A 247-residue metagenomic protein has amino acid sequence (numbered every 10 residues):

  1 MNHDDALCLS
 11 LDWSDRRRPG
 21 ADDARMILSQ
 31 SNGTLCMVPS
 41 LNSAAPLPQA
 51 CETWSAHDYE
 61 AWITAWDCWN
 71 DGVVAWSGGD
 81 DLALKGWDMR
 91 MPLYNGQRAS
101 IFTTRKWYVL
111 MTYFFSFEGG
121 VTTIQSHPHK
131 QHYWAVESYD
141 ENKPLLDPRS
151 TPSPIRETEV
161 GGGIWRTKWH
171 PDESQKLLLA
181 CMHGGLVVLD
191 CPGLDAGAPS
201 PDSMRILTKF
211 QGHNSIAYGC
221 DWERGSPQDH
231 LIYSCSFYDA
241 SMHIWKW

Functional and structural regions predicted by a protein language model:
M1-L9, S14, T53-A61, S100-Y108 (+5 more regions): WD40/WD-repeat beta-propeller blade N-cap
M1-R25, S29-C36, L41-Y59: Asp-box/WD-like beta-propeller blade repeats and closely related beta-sheet repeat scaffolds
L9, N32-C36, Y59-W62, D81-K85 (+7 more regions): Short coil/turn segments within WD40 beta-propeller repeats
D12-D23, T64-G72, Q125-H132, K168-Q175 (+2 more regions): Loop/turn segments within WD40 beta-propeller blades
M26-Q30, A75-G79, W134-S138, L177-C181 (+1 more regions): Conserved beta-strand element within WD40/beta-propeller blades
P39-P46, D88-N95, L145-T151, V188-P201 (+1 more regions): Short loop/turn segments immediately following beta-strands, especially the blade-tip and inter-blade linker loops
P48-F102, K106, L110-S126: Loop-centered beta-sheet repeat module
S153-H170, A198-G225: Conserved blade-ending motifs and adjacent loop-strand segments that build the rim/top face of beta-propeller domains
